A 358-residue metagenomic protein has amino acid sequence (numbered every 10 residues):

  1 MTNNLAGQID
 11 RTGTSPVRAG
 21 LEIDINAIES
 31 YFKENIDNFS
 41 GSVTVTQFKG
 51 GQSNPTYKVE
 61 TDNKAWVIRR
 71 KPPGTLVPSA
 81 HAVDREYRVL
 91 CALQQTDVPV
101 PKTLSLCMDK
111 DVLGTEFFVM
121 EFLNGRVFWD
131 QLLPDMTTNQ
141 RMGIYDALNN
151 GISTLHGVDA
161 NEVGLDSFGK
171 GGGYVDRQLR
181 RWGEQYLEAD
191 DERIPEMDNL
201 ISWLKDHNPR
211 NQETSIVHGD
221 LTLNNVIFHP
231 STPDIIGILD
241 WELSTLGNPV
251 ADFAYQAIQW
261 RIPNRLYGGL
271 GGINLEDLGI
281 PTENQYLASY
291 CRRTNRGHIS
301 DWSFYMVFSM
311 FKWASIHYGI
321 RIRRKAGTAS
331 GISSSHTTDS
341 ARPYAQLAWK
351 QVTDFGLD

Functional and structural regions predicted by a protein language model:
T2-F39: Juxta-kinase regulatory segment immediately upstream of eukaryotic protein kinase catalytic domains
S42-I216, P230-P233: ATP-binding pocket architecture of kinase catalytic cores
G169-K170, G297-S309: All-alpha amphipathic helical-bundle segments outside canonical DNA-binding/catalytic cores that form hydrophobic
I216-H218, L223: Catalytic-loop of the protein kinase fold
L239-S244: Activation of the activation-loop gatekeeper triad in protein kinase-fold domains
A251-T294, S309-A326: Active-site activation/catalytic loop segments of kinase-like enzymes and analogous catalytic loops in related
H298-I299, S315-D358: Helical subdomain adjoining the active site within ATP-dependent kinase catalytic cores
